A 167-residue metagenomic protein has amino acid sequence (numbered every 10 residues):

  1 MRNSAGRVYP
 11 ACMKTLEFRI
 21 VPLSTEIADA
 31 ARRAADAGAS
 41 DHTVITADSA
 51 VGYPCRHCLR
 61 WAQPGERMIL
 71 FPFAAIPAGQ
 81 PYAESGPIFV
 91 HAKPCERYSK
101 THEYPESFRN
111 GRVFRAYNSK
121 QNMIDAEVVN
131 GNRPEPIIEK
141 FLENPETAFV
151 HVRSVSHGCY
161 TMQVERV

Functional and structural regions predicted by a protein language model:
R33-N110, R115-E127: Conserved mixed alpha/beta catalytic, RNA-binding, or beta-rich assembly cores of soluble enzyme, regulatory
V113-F149, R153, R166: Short, hydrophobic/π-rich interface segment
V155-C159: Short Gly/Ser/Thr- and Asp/Glu-enriched loop/turn motifs at secondary-structure junctions
Y160-V167: C-terminal edge-of-domain segments
